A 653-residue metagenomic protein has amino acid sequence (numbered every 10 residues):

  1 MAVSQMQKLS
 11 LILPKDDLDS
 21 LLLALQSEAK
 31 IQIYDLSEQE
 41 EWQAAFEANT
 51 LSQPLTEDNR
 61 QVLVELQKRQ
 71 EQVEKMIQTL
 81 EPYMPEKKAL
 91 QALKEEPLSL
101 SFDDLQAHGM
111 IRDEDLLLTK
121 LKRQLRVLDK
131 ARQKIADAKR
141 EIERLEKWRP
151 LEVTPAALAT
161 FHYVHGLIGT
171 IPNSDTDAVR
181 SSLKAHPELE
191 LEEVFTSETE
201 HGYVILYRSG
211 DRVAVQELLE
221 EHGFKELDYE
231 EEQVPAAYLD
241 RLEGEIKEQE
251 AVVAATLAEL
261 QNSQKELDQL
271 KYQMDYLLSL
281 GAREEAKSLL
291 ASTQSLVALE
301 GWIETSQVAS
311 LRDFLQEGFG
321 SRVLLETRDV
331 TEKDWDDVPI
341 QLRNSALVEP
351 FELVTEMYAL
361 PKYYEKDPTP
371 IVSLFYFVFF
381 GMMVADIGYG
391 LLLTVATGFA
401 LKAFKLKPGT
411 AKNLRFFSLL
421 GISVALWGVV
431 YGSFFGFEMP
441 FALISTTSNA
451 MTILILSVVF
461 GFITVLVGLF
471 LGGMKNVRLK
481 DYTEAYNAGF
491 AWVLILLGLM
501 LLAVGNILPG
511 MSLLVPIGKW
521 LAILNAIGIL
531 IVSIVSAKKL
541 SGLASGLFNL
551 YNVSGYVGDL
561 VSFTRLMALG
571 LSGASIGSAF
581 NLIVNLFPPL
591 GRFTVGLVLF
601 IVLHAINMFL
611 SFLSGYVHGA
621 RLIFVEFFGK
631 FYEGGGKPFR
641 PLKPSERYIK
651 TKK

Functional and structural regions predicted by a protein language model:
M1-V372, A400, K407, L414: Long, charged N-terminal accessory/stalk domains
A2-Q7, P14-K30, A309-K653: Conserved, carboxylate-rich catalytic/transport cores that coordinate ions
